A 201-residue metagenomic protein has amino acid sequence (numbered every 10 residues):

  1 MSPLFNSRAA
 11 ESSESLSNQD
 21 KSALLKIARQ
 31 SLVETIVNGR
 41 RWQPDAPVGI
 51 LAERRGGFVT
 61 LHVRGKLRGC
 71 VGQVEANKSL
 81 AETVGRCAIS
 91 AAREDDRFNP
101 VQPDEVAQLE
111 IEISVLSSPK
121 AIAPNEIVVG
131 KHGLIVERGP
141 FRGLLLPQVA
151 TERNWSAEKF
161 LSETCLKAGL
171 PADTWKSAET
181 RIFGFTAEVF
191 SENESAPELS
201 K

Functional and structural regions predicted by a protein language model:
S2-K201: Basic nucleic-acid-binding interfaces
